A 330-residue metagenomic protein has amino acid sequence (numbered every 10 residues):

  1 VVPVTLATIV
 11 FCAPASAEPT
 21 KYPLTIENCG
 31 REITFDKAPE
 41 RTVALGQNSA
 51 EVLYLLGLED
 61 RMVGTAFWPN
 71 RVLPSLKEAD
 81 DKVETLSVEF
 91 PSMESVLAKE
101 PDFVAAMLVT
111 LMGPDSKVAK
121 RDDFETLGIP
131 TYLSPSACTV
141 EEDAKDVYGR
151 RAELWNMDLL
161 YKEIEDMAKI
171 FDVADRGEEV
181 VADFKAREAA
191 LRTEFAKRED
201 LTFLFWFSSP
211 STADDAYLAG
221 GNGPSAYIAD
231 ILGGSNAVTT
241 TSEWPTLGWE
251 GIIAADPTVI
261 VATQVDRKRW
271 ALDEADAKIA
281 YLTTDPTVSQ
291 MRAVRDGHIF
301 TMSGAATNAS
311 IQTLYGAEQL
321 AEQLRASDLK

Functional and structural regions predicted by a protein language model:
V2-V10: Bacterial N-terminal signal peptides
F11-E51, D166-W206, R325-K330: Bacterial Sec-exported substrate-binding components of ABC uptake systems
I26-G30, V83-E94, T241-W249: Short helix-initiation/N-cap motifs at beta->coil->alpha
A44-P114: A short, structured surface patch at a secondary-structure boundary
N48-E51, W68-R71, P91, F103-V104 (+6 more regions): Solvent-exposed loop/turn segments at secondary-structure junctions within structured extracellular/periplasmic domains
N70-R71, Y217-W244: Alpha-helical, coiled-coil/dimerization segments enriched in small aliphatic residues
R71, T110-A119, I129-D166, R198-P224: Extracytoplasmic ligand-binding site segments that recognize negatively charged/polar headgroups
L154-E163, V261-K330: Structured C-terminal subdomain patch of bacterial secreted/periplasmic proteins
